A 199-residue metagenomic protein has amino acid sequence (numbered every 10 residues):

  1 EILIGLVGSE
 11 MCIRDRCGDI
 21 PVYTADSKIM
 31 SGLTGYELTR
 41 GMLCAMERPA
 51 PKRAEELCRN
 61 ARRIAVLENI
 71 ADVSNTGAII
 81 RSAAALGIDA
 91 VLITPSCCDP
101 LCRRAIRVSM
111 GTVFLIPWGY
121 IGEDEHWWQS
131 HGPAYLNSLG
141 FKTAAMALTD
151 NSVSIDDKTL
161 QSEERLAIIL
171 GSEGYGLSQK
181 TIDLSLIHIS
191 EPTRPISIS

Functional and structural regions predicted by a protein language model:
E1-I13, I187-S199: Single conserved hydrophobic/aromatic residue that forms the stacking wall/gate of nucleotide- or nucleobase-binding
L3, S9-E10, R14-D72: Arg/Lys-rich RNA-binding interfaces used to dock onto structured RNA substrates
R16-C17, P51-N151: RNA substrate-binding interface of SAM-dependent RNA methyltransferases
V22-T24, F114-G119, I169, S190: Short hydrophobic/aromatic-enriched beta-strand-loop microsegments
M42, V108-T112, Q161-E164: Short, hinge-like loop/turn segments at secondary-structure boundaries
T76, C102-R103, S154-D156, S178-T181 (+1 more regions): Short glycine-/acidic-enriched loop or helix-start segments at secondary-structure transitions that form or flank
A144-L186, S190: Active-site/ligand-binding-proximal alpha/beta "capping" segment
